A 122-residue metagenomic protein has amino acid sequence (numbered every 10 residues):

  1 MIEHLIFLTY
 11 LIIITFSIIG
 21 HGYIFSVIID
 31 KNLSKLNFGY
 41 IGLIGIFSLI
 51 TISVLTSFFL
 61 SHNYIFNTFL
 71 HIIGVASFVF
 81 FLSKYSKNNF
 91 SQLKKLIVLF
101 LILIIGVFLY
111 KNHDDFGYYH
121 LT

Functional and structural regions predicted by a protein language model:
M1-K87: Membrane-embedded, hydrophobic transmembrane alpha-helices
L5, F58, V98, Y118-Y119: Aromatic-residue detector
I44, V75, V107, D115-F116: Generic intrinsically disordered, low-complexity segments enriched for polar/acidic and small residues
S91-V107: Internal/C-terminal transmembrane anchor helices
Y110-T122: Extracytoplasmic catalytic/substrate-binding loops of multi-pass membrane glycan-assembly enzymes
